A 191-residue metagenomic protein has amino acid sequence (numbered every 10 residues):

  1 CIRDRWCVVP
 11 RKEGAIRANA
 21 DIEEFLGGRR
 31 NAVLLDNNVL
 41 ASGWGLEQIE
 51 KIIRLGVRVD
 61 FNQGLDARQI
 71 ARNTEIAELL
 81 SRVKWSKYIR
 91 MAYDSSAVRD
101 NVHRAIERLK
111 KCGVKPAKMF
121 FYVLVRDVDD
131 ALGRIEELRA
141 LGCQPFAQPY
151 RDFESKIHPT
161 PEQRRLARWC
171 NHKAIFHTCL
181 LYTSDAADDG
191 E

Functional and structural regions predicted by a protein language model:
C1-I2, Y182-A187: Conserved small/polar residues in nucleotide/adenosyl-binding loops
R3-C7: Short cysteine clusters
V8-A105, P116-R126, Q144-P149: Core AdoMet radical
I53, K110, R139: Anion (oxyanion) recognition and catalysis
C112-V114: Short helix-capping segments at alpha-helix termini
L124-S184: Auxiliary Fe-S-binding modules of radical SAM enzymes
G190-E191: N-terminal low-complexity segments that are often proline-rich with Ser/Thr-Pro
